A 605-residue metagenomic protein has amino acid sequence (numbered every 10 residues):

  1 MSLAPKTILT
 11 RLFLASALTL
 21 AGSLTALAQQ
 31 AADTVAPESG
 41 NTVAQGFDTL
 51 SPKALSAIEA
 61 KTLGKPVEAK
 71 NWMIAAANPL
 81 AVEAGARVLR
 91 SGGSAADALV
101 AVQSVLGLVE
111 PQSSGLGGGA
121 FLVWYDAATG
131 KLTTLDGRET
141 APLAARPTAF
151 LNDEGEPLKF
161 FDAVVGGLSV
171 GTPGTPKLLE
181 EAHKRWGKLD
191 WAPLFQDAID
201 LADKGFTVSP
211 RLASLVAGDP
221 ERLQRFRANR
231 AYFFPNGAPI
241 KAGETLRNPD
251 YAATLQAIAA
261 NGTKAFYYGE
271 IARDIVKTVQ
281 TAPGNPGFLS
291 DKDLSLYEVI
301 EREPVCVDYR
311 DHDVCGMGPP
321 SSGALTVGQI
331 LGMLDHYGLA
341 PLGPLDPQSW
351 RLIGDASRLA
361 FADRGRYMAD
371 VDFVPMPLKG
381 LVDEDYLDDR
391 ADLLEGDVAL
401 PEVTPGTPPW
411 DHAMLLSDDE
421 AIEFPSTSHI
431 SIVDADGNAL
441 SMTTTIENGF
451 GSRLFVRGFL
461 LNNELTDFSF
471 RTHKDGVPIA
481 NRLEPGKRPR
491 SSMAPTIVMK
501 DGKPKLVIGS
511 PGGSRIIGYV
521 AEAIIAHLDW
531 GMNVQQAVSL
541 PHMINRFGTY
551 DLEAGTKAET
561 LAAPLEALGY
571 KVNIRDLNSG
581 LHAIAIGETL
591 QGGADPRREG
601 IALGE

Functional and structural regions predicted by a protein language model:
R11-S23: Bacterial N-terminal signal peptides
A26-A28: Boundary at the C-terminal end of the N-terminal hydrophobic targeting segment
A31-E83, R87, A95-A96, V100-Y268 (+5 more regions): Noncatalytic scaffold domains of N-terminal-nucleophile
S51-P52, H336-T445, D595: Internal maturation/activation junctions in enzymes
L108-Q112, G119-T134, N285-S290, N438-L506 (+2 more regions): Active-site rim segments in enzyme catalytic domains, especially the processed small/beta chain of N-terminal
S114, G119-D126, S428-I432, P495-I497 (+2 more regions): Short beta-strand scaffold segments in enzyme catalytic cores
P286-R310, D388-A421, N462-M493, I497: Active-site Gly/Thr loop motif
G486-R488, V520, D529-D576: Extended C-terminal subregions enriched in glycine
